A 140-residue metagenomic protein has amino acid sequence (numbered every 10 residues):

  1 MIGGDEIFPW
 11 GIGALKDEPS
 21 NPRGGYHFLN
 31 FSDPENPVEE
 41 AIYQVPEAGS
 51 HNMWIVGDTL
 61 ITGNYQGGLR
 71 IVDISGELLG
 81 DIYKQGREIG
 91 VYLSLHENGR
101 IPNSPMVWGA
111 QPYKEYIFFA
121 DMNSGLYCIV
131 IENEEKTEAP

Functional and structural regions predicted by a protein language model:
M1-P140: Feature marking well-ordered beta-strand scaffolds used for ligand recognition
